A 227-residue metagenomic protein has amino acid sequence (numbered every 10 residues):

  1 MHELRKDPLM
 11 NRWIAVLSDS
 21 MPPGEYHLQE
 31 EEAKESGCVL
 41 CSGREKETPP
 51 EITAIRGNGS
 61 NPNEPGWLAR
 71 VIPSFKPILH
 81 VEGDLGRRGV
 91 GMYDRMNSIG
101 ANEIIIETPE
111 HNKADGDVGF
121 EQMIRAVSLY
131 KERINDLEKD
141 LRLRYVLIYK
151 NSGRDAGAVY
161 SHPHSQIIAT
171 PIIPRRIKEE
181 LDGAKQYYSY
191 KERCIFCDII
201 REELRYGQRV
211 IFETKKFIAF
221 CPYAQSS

Functional and structural regions predicted by a protein language model:
M1-S227: HIT superfamily nucleotide-processing domains
